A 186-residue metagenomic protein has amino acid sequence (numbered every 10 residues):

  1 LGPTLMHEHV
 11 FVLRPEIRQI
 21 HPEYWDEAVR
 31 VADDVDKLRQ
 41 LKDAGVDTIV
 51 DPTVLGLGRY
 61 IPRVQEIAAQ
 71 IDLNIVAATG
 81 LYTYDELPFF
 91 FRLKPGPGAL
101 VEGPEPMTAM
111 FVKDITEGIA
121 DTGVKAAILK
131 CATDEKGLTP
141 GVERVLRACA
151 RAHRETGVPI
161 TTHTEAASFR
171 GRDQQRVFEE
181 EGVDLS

Functional and structural regions predicted by a protein language model:
T4-L13, Q19-N74, P104-K125: Alpha-helical scaffold segments that flank or form the walls of functional sites
H9-F11, V54-L55, G80-Y84, D134 (+1 more regions): Active-site beta-loop-alpha junctions enriched in small/polar residues
Q19-R30, C131-K136, I160-T164: Glycine-rich phosphate-binding "P-loop"
I49-D51, A77, T161-H163: A structural signal for short, well-ordered beta-strand segments and their strand-loop junctions that often border
R63-Q65, F90, T139-R144, A167-G182: Distinct, well-ordered alpha-helical segments
E66-Q70, N74-V76, G80-P159: Active-site gating/metal-coordination segments in enzymes
A150, R154-S186: Catalytic pocket-lining loop regions of alpha/beta-barrel enzymes, especially the amidohydrolase/enolase/GH5 lineages
